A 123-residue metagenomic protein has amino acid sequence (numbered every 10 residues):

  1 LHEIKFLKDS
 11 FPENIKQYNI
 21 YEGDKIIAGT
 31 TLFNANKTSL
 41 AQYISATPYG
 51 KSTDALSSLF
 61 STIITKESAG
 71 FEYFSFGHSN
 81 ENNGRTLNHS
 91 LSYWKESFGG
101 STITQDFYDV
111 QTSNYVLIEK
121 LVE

Functional and structural regions predicted by a protein language model:
L1-G50: A conserved beta-strand-loop-helix scaffold within acyl/acetyltransferase catalytic domains
E3-F6, S58-T62, S90: Alpha-helical elements of Rossmann-like donor-binding domains used by nucleotide-donor carbohydrate transfer enzymes
D9, S61-T65, E96: Surface-exposed alpha-helical segments enriched in charged/polar residues
A46-T53, N80-R85: Short, contiguous acidic/charged loop-to-helix segments that flank catalytic cores in large enzymes
K51-T65: Conserved acetyl-CoA-binding loop-helix of GNAT-fold acetyltransferases
A69-E72: Short, high-confidence coil segments that cap the C-terminus of an alpha-helix and link into the following beta-strand
S75-E123: Active-site/acyl-donor-binding loops of N-acyltransferases
